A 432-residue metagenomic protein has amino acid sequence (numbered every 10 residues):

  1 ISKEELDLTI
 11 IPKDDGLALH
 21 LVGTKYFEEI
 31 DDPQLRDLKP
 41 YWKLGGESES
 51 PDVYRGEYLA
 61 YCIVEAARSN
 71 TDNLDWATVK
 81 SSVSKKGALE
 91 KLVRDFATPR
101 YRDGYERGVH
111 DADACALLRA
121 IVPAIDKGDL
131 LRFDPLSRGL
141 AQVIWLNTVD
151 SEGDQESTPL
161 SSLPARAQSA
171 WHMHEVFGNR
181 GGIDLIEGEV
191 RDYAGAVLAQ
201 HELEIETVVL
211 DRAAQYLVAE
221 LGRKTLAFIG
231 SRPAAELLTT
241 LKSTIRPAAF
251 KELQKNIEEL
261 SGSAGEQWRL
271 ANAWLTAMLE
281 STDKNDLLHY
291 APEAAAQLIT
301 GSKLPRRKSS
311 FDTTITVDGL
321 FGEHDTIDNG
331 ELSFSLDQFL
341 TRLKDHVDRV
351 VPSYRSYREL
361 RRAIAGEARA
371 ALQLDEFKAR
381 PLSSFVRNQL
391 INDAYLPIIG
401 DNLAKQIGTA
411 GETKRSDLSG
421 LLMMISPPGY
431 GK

Functional and structural regions predicted by a protein language model:
I1-V347, P352-R358: Extended alpha-helical interaction scaffolds
N73, A410-G411: A broadly tuned preference for mixed-charge, low-complexity surface segments
P305, D345, R349, R362 (+3 more regions): Sparse, context-dependent recognition of short Cys/His-centered cofactor- or disulfide-binding micro-motifs
K308, L374, K378-L382, P427-P428: Conserved aromatic-histidine-acidic binding/catalytic patches
S353-R380, I391-N392, L396: Conserved ASCE P-loop NTPase core motifs with emphasis on AAA+ ATPases
A371-Q373, K405, S416-D417: Short linear interaction motifs
P381-T409: N-terminal pre-Walker A segment at the start of P-loop NTPase domains
G411-K432: Walker A/P-loop nucleotide-binding motif
